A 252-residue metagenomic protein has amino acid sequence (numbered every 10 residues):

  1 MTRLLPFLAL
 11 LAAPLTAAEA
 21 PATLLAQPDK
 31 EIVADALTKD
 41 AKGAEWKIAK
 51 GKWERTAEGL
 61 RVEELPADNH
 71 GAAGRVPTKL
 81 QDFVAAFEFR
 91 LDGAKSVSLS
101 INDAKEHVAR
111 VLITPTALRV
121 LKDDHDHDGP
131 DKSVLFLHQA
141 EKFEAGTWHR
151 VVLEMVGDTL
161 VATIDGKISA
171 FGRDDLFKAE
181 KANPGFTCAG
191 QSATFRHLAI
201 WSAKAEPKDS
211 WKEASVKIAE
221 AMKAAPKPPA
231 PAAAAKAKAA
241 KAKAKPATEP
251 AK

Functional and structural regions predicted by a protein language model:
E19-I48, P207-P228, K252: Extracellular carbohydrate-recognition regions
L37, A85-F87, G146-V156, L160-I164: Short tryptophan-centered beta-strand motifs in secreted/extracellular beta-sheet-rich domains of glycan-recognition
K52-H70: Short carbohydrate-recognition loop motifs
E64-D126: Secretory/extracellular carbohydrate-interaction modules and structurally similar beta-sandwich "look-alikes"
G71-T78, L137-F143, R173, P184-G185: Beta-strand-rich interaction surfaces with strong enrichment in secreted/lumenal proteins
H127-R150: Short, aromatic/His-centered strand-loop micro-motif at the edge of beta-sheets
T163-N183: Short, solvent-exposed beta-strand-to-loop segments that form ligand-recognition rims of beta-rich domains
A179-A237, K241-K252: Ligand-recognition surfaces built from glycine- and aromatic
